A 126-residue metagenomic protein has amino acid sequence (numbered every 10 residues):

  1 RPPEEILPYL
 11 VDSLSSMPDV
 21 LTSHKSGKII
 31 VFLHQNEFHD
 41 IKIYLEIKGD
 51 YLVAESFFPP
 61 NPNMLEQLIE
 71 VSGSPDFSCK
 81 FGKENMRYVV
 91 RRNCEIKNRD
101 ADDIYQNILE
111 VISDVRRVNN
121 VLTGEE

Functional and structural regions predicted by a protein language model:
R1-D40, S74-D76, K80-K83: Charge-rich, low-complexity N-terminal segments
P3-L7, V11, N61, L65 (+1 more regions): Generic alpha-helical secondary structure
V11, L68-I69, I108, I112: A generic alpha-helix structural signal
S26-G27, L33, P62-M64, I69-E70 (+1 more regions): Mixed-charge, polar/low-complexity N-terminal
G27-V31, I47, E110: Hydrophobic transmembrane signal anchors and adjacent membrane-proximal interface regions, especially in viral
F32-F58: Short N-terminal mixed-charge amphipathic segments
K48-N93: Short, internal acidic amphipathic alpha-helical interface segments that mediate docking to partner proteins
K80-E126: Well-ordered alpha/beta subsegment
